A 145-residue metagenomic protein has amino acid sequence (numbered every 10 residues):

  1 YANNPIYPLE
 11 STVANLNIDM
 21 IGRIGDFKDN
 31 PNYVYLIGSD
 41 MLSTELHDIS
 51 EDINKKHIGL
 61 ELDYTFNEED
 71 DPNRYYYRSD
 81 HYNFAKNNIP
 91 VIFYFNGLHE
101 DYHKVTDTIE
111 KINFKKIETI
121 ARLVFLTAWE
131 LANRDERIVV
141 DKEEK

Functional and structural regions predicted by a protein language model:
Y1-F93: Metal-dependent peptidase/peptidase-like ectodomains
F95-K145: His/Asp/Glu-rich mid-to-C-terminal helical/loop segments that flank catalytic regions of hydrolases
